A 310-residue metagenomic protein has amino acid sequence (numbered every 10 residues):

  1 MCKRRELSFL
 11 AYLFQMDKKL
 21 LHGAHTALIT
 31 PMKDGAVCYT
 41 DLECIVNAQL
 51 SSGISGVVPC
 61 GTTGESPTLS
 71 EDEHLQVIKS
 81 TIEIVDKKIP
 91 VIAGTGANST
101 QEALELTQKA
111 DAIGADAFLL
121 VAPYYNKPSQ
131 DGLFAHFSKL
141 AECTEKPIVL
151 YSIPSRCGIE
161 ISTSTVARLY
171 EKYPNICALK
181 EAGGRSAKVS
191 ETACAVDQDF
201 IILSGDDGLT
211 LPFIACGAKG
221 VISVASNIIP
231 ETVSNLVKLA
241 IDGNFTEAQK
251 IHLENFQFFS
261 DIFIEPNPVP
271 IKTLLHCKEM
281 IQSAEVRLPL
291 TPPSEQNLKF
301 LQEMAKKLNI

Functional and structural regions predicted by a protein language model:
L10-L13: Short hydrophobic targeting helices and cationic amphipathic motifs that mediate membrane/organellar targeting
K18-T26, K33, V37-G158: Active-site beta->alpha loop and helix N-cap motifs at the rims of alpha/beta catalytic domains
L21, L42, H74, I78 (+8 more regions): A general structural signal for well-ordered alpha-helical segments in protein cores
G23-T30, S52-I54, A218, I222-I310: C-terminal alpha-helical cap/extension of soluble enzyme domains
S52, Q76, S80-V85, K109 (+9 more regions): Alpha-helical structural signal in soluble globular domains
R156-F259, F263: Catalytic alpha/beta core domains of metabolic enzymes, predominantly
